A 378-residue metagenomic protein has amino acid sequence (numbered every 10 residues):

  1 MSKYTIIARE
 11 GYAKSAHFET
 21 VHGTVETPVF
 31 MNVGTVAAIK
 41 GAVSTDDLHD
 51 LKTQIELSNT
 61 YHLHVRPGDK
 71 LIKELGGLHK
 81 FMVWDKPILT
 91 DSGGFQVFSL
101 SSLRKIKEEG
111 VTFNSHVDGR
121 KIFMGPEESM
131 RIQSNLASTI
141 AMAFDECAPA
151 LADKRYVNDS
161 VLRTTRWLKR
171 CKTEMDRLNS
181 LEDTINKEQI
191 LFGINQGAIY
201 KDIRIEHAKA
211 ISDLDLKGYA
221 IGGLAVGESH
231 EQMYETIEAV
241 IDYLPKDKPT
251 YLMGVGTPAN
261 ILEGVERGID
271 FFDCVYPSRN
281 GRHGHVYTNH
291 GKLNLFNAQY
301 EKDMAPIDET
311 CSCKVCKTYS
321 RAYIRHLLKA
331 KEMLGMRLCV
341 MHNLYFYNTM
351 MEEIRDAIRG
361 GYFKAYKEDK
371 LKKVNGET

Functional and structural regions predicted by a protein language model:
M1-H17, V25-G34, G41-A42, D145-L151 (+1 more regions): C-terminal extensions of enzymes
M1-I185, A298-E301: Non-catalytic, usually N-terminal nucleic-acid engagement modules in DNA/RNA processing proteins
G23, E56, D91, Q133 (+5 more regions): Conserved, mostly hydrophobic/aromatic
E128, I132, D159-R170, E206 (+4 more regions): A non-catalytic, amphipathic alpha-helix used as a structural packing/dimerization or gating element in enzyme scaffolds
S138, K169, T173-D176, D242-P245 (+4 more regions): Generic secondary-structure signature for well-ordered alpha-helical cores
P149-K154, N158, G218-L224, M333-M336: Glycine- and acidic
T165, E174, L178, N186-I307: Glycine-rich phosphate/ribose-binding loops and adjacent secondary-structure elements that form binding surfaces
E174-T184, K248, I354-Y366: Surface-exposed helix-capping loop/turn segments at secondary-structure junctions
